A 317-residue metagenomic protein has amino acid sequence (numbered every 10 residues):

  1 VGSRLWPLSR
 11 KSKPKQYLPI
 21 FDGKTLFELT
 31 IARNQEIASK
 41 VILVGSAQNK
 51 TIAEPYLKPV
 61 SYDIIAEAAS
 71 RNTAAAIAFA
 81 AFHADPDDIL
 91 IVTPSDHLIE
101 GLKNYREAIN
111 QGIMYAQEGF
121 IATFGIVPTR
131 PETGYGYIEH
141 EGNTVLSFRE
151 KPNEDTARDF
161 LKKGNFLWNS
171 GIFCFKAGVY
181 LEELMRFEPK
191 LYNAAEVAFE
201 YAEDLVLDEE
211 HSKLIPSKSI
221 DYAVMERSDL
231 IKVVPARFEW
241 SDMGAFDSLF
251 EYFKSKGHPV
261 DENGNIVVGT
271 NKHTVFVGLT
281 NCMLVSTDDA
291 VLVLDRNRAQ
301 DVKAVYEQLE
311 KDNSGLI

Functional and structural regions predicted by a protein language model:
V1-K11: N-terminal nucleotide-binding beta1-loop-alpha1 segment
L5, A53-E54, Y180, L184: Hydrophobic packing residues within well-ordered alpha-helices of enzyme cores
P7, P19-E100, I126, N297: Conserved N-terminal catalytic core of the sugar/cofactor nucleotidyltransferase
Y17, F27, A80, D96 (+4 more regions): Residue-level signal for inorganic ion chemistry
A38-S39, V60-S61, P86-D88, Q117-I121 (+7 more regions): Short coil/turn connectors at secondary-structure junctions
I42, L90, N165, I172-F173 (+2 more regions): A residue-level structural signature of the nucleotidyltransferase/glycosyltransferase Rossmann-like core
L102-A202, V206-H211, K232, D295-R296: Conserved core of the sugar-phosphate nucleotidyltransferase
G178-I317: Left-handed beta-helix
